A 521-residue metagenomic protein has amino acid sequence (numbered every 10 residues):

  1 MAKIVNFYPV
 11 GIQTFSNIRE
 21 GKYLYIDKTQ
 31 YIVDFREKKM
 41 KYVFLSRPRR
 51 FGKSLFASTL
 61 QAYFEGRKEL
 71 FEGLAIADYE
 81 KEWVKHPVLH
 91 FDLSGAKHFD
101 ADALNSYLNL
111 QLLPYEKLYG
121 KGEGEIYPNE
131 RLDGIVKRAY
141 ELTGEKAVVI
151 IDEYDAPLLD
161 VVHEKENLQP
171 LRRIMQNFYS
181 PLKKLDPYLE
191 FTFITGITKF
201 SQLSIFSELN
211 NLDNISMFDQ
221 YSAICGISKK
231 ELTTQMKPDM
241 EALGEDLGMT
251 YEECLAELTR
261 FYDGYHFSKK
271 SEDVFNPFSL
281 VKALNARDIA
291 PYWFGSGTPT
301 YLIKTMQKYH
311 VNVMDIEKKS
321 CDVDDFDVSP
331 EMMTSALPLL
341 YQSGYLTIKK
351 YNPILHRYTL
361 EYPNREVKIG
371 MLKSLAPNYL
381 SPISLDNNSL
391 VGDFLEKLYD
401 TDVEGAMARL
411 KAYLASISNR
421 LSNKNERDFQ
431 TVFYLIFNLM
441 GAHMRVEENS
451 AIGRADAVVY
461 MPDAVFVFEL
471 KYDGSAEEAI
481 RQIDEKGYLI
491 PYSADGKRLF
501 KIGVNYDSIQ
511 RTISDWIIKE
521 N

Functional and structural regions predicted by a protein language model:
M1-N425, M440: Phosphate-binding site recognition
R138-T143, I436-P462: Active-site metal-binding core of divalent-cation-utilizing nuclease and nuclease-like domains
V148, A464-F466, F500: Structural motif
Q169-R173, Y472-L489: Mg2+/Mn2+-dependent nuclease catalytic core
F178-L185, P338-L346, Y434-L439, I483-I502: Metal-dependent nuclease catalytic cores in nucleic-acid-processing enzymes, especially RNase H-like/related
F433, A455-Y472, K486: Conserved catalytic cores of phosphodiester-cleaving nucleases, focusing on short active-site segments
P491, K497-N521: Domain-level recognition of nuclease-like catalytic cores that cleave nucleotide substrates
